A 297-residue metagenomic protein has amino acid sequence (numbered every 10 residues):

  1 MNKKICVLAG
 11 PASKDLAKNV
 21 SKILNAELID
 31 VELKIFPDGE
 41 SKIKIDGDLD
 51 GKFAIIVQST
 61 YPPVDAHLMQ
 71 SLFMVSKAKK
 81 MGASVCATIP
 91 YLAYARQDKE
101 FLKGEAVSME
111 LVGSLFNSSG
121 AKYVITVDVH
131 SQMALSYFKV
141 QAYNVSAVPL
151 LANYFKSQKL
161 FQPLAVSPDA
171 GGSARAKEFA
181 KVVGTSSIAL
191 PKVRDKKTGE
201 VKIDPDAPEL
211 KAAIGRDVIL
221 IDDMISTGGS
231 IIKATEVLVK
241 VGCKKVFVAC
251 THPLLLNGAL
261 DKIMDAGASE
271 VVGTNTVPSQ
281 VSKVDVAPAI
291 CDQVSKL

Functional and structural regions predicted by a protein language model:
M1-L297: PRPP-associated nucleotide enzymes
